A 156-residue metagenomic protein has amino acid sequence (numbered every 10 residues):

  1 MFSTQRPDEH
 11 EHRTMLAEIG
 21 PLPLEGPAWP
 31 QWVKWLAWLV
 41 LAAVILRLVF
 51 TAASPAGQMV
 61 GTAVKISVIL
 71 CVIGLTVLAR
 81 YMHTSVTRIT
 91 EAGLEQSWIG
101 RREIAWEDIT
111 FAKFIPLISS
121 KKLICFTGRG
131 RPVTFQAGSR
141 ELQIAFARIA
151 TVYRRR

Functional and structural regions predicted by a protein language model:
M1-P55: N-terminal membrane-targeting/pre-transmembrane regions
T14-M15, V86-R88, I124-C125: Short, exposed beta-strand/loop patches in secreted or surface proteins that constitute
G57-I69: Hydrophobic alpha-helical transmembrane segments
I73-I104: Conserved beta-hairpin
I89-A92, L117-K121: A short, compositionally biased
L94, E103-L117: Phosphoinositide-dependent membrane-docking surfaces
I99, F114-L117, A137-G138: Surface loops and adjacent helix of pleckstrin homology
K122-R156: A membrane-cytosol interface segment of integral membrane proteins
